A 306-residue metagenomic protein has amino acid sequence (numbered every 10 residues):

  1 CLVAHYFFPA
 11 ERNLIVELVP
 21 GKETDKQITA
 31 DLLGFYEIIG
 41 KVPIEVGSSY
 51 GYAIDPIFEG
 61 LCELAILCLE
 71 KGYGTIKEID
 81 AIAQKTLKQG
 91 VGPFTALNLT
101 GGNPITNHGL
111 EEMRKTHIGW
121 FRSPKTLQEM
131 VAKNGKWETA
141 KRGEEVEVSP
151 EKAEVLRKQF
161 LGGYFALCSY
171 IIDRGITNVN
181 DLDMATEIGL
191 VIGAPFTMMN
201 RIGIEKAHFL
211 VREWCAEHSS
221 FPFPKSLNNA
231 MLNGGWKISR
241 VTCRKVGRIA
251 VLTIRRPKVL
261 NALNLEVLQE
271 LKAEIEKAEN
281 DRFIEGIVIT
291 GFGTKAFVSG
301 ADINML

Functional and structural regions predicted by a protein language model:
C1-G247, R255: N-terminal glycine-rich phosphate-binding loop for ADP-containing cofactors
A4-Y6, F292, A301: Fold-independent oxyanion-binding glycine-rich loops and adjacent beta-strand/coil segments at enzyme active sites
A10-R12, A296-G300: Short acidic/His/Gly/Ser-rich catalytic and metal-binding motifs that mark active-site loops of diverse hydrolases
P20, Y50, T100, E285 (+2 more regions): Short glycine-rich loop/turn motifs that provide flexible caps or phosphate-binding loops at active sites
P56, F209, L265-E266, A301: Generic recognition of short, well-ordered alpha-helical segments
L232-F297: Conserved CoA-thioester-binding segment of acyl-CoA-metabolizing enzymes
I303-L306: An acidic, glycine-rich surface segment that forms the CoA-thioester-binding/catalytic face of crotonase-fold enzymes
